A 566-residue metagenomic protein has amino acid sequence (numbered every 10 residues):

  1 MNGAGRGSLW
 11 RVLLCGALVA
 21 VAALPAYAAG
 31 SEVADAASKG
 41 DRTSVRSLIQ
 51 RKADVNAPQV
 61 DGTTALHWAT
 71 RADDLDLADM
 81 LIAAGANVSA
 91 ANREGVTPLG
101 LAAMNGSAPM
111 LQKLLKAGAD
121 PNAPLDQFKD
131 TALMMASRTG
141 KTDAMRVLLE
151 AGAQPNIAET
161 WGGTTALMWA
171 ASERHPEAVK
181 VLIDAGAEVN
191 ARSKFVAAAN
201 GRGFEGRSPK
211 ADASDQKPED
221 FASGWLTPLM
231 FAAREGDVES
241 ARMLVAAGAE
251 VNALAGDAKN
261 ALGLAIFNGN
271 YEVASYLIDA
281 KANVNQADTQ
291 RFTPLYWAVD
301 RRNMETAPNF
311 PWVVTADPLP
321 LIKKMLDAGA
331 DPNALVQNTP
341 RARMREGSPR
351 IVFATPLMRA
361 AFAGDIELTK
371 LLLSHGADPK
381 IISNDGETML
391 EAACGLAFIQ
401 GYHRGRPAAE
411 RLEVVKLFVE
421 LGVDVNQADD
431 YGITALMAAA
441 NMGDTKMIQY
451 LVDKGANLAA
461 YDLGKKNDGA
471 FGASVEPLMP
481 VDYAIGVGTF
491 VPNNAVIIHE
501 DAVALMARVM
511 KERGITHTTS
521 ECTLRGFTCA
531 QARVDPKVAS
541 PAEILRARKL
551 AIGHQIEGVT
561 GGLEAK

Functional and structural regions predicted by a protein language model:
N2-L14: Bacterial N-terminal signal peptides that target proteins for export
V12-A23: Bacterial N-terminal signal peptides
Y27-W68, L77: N-terminal segments that cap or nucleate solenoid repeat domains
A29-D35, P58-T64, A91-T97, P124-T131 (+11 more regions): Ankyrin-repeat boundary/"N-cap" motif
D35-K39, W68-D74, L101-S107, M135-K141 (+11 more regions): Ankyrin repeat A-helix N-terminal signature
S44, D76-L77, P109-M110, D143-A144 (+8 more regions): Conserved ankyrin/ankyrin-like repeat signature
I49-D54, D79-N87, Q112-D120, R146-Q154 (+8 more regions): Ankyrin repeat domain, specifically the short helix-to-loop turn at the C-terminus of the second helix of each repeat
F490-K566: Terminal, low-structured helical/coil segments at or just beyond the last alpha-helical repeat
